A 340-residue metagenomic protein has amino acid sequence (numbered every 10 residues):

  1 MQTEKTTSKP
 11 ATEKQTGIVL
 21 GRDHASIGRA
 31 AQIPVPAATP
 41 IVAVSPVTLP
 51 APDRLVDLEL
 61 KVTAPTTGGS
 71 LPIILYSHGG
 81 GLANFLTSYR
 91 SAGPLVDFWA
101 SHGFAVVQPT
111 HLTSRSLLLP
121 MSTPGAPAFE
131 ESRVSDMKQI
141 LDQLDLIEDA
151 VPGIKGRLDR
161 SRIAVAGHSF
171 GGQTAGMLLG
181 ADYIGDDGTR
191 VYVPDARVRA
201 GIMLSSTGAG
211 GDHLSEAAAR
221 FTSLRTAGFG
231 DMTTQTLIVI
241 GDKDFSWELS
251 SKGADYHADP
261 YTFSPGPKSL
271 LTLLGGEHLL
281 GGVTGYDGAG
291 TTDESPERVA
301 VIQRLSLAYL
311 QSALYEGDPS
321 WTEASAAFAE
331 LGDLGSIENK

Functional and structural regions predicted by a protein language model:
T12-G69: N-terminal cap/lid segment of alpha/beta-hydrolase-fold proteins
S70-G79: Short beta-strand element of the alpha/beta-hydrolase
L86-P109: Short amphipathic alpha-helix adjacent to the substrate-entry channel of hydrolases
G125-R160: Alpha/beta-hydrolase active-site loop
D145, G172-G185: Short glycine-enriched nucleophile-adjacent loop and the immediately C-terminal alpha-helix near the catalytic center
V165-G167: Short beta-strand immediately N-terminal to the catalytic nucleophile in serine-hydrolase-like folds
T189-T272: The feature captures the conserved acid-bearing segment of alpha/beta-hydrolase catalytic domains
G266, G275-H278, V283-K340: Alpha/beta-hydrolase-fold serine-hydrolase catalytic core, especially in secreted/extracellular enzymes
